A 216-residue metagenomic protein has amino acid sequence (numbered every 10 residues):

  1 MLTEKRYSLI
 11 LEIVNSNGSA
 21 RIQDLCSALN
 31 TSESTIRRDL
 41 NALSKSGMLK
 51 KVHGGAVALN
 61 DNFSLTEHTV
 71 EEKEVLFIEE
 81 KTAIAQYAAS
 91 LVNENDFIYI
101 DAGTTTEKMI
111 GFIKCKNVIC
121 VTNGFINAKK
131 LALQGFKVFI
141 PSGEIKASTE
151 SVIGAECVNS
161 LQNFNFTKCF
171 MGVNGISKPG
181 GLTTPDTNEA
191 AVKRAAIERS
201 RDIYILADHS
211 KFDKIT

Functional and structural regions predicted by a protein language model:
L2-K5, L11-E12, G18-D24, N30 (+3 more regions): Conserved phosphate- and dinucleotide-binding cores of soluble alpha/beta proteins, encompassing both enzyme active
L2-K5, L9-Q23, A28, L40-Y99 (+2 more regions): HTH-adjacent hinge/linker in prokaryotic transcriptional regulators
D101-A102, D208: Short His-Asn-centered micro-motif
T104, F125-I126: Alpha-helix/helix-capping structural signal
T122: Residues on the solvent-exposed faces and adjacent turns of beta-rich solenoids used to engage binding targets
